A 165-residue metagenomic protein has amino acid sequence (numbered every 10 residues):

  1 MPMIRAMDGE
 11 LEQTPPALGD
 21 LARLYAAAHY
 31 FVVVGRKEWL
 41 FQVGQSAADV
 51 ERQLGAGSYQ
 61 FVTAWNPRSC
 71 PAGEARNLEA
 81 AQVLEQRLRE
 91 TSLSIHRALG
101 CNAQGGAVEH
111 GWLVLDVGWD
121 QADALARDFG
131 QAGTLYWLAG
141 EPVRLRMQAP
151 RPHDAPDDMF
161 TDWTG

Functional and structural regions predicted by a protein language model:
P2-Q86, G165: N-terminal, charge-rich interaction modules
Y59-Q60, G111-L113, G133-T134: Structural motif
T63, V114-V117, W137: Short His-Asn-centered micro-motif
V83-I95, G130-A132: Structural alpha-beta junctions
I95-G106: Short, flexible, solvent-exposed loop/turn segments with mixed acidic/basic and small polar residues
G106-D116: Short cationic amphipathic helices and targeting signals
Q121-G140, R146, P150: Helix-rich interaction surfaces within compact, conserved domain-sized segments that mediate assembly or partner
M147-G165: A cross-kingdom feature marking charged/low-complexity
